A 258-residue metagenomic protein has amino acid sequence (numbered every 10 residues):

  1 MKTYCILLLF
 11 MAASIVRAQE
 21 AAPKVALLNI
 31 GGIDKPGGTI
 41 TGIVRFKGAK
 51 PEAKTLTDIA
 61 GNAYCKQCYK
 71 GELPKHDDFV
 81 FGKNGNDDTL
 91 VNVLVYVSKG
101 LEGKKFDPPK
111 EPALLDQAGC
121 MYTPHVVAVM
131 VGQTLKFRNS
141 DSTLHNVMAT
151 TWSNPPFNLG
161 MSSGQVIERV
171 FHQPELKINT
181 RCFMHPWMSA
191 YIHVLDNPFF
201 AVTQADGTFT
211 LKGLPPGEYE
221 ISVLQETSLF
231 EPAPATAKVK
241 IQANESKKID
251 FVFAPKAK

Functional and structural regions predicted by a protein language model:
M1-Y4: Positively charged n-region of N-terminal signal peptides that target proteins for export
I6-L8, T55: Acidic/proline-rich low-complexity IDRs
L8-A18: Hydrophobic h-region of N-terminal signal peptides that target proteins for export in Gram-negative bacteria
Q19-K258: Extracytoplasmic copper-binding redox domains, predominantly the cupredoxin/blue-copper superfamily
